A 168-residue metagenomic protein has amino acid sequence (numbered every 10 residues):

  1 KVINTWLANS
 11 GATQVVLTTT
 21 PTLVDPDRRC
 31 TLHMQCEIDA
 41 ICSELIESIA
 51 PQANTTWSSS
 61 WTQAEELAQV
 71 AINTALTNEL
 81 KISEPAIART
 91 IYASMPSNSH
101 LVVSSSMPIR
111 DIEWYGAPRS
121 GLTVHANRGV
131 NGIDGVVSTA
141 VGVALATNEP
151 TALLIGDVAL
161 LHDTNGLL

Functional and structural regions predicted by a protein language model:
K1, T20, S106-I109, V158: Short glycine-rich anion-binding loops that position phosphate/pyrophosphate groups of nucleotides and phosphorylated
K1-A64: Glycine-rich, acidic loop regions that bind phosphate or pyrophosphate groups
V2-S10, E149-L168: Conserved thiamine diphosphate
I3-T5, D25-R29, I46, I112-A117 (+2 more regions): Short acidic, glycine/serine/threonine-rich loops at helix termini
T13-L17, M34-C36, S120-N127, T151: Short hydrophobic/aromatic-enriched beta-strand-loop microsegments
V16, L101-V103, L153-L154: Structural beta-sheet core signal
P21-D25, I41-C42, R110, N131-I133 (+1 more regions): Short gly/pro/ser/thr-enriched loop/turn and capping motifs at secondary-structure boundaries
Q63-N148: Active-site diphosphate/adenylate-binding microenvironment
